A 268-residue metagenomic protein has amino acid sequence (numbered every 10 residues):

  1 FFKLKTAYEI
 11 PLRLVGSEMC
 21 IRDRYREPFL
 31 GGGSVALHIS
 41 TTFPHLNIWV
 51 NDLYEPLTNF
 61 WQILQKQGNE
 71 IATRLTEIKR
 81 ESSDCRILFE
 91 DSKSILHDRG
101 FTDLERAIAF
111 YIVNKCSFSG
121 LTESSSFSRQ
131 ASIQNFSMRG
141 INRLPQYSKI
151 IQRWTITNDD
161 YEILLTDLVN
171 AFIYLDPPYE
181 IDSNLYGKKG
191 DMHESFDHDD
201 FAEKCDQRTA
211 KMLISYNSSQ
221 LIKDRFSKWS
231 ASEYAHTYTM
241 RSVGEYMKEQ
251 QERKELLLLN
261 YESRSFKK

Functional and structural regions predicted by a protein language model:
F1-I21: Single conserved hydrophobic/aromatic residue that forms the stacking wall/gate of nucleotide- or nucleobase-binding
R22-R24, L168-V169: Short helix-loop-beta connector
R24-D91: SAM cofactor-binding core of SAM-dependent methyltransferases, primarily the Rossmann-like beta-alpha-beta module
P28-F29, N51, T157-D159, L175-P177 (+2 more regions): Short His-Asn-centered micro-motif
G32-V35, Y54-P56, C116-S119, Y161-L164 (+4 more regions): Short, solvent-exposed loop/turn segments at secondary-structure junctions
T42, L165-L168, L221-K228: Short loop/helix-cap segments at secondary-structure boundaries that form the rim of catalytic
Q65-G187, D200-E203, S219: SAM-dependent nucleic-acid methyltransferase catalytic core
E194-K268: Long, positively charged, glycine-interspersed low-complexity recognition regions
